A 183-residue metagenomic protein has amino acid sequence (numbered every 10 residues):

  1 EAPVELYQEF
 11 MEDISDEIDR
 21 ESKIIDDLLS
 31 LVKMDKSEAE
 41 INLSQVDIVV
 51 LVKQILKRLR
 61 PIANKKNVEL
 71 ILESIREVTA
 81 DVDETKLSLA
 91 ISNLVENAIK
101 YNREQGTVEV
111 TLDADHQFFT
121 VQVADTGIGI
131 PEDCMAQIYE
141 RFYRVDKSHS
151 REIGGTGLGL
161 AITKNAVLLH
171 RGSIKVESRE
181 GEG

Functional and structural regions predicted by a protein language model:
A2, L6, K36-I41, T79-V82: Conserved micro-motifs of the catalytic ATP-binding
D16-E21: Short alpha-helical segment of the dimerization/phosphotransfer core of two-component systems
N42-V46, N64-K65, E69-T79, H116: Conserved catalytic submotifs in the C-terminal HATPase_c
A98-I99: Short helix-loop "hinge" at the ATP-lid/N-box region of the Bergerat-fold HATPase_c
Q105-Q117: Short beta-strand/loop element within the Bergerat-fold HATPase_c
I130-R144: Short conserved segment of the HATPase_c
R171-G172: Conserved glycine-rich
